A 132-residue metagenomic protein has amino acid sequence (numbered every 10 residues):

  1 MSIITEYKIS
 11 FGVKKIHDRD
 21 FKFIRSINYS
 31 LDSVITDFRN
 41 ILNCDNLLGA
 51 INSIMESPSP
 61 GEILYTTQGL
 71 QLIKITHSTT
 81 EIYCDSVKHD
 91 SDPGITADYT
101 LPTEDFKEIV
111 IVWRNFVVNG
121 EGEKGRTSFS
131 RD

Functional and structural regions predicted by a protein language model:
M1-F38: Charge-rich, low-complexity N-terminal segments
R25-D32, I51, P58, Y83-C84 (+2 more regions): A generic structural signal for ordered alpha-helices
S26-Y29, F38-N46, L101-E104: Alpha-helix boundary/N-cap detector
V34-L64: Acidic, aromatic-enriched beta-alpha/helix-loop junctions
S57-V117: Amphipathic protein-protein interaction modules
E121-D132: Short, highly charged C-terminal tails/helix-capping segments
